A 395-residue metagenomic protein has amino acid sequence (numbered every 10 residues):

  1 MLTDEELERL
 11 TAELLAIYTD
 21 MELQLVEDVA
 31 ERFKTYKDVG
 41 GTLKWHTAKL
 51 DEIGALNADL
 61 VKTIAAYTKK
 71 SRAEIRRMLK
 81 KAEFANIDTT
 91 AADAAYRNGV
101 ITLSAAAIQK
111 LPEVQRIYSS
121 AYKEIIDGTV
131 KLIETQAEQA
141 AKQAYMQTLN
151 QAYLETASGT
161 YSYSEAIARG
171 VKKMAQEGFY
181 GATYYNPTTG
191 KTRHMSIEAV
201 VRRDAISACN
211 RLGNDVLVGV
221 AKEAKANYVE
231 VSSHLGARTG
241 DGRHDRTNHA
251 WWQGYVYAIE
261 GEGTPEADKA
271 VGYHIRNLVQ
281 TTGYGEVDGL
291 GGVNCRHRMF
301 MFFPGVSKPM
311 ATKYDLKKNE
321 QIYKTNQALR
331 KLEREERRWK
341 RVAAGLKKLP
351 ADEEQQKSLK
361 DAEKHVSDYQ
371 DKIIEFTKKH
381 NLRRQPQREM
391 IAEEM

Functional and structural regions predicted by a protein language model:
M1-L290, F303-M395: Domain-core detector
N294: Extracellular structured ligand-interaction cores
H297: Catalytic core of tubulin tyrosine ligase-like
F300: An acidic, gly/pro-interrupted, aromatic-rich
